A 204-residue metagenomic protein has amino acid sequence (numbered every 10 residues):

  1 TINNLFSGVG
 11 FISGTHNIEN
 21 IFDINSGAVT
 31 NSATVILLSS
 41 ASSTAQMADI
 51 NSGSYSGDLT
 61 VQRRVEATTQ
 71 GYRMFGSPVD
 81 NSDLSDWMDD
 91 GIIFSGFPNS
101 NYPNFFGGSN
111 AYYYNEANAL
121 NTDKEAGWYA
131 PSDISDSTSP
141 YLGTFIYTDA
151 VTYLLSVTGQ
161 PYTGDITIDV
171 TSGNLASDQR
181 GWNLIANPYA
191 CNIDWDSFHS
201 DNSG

Functional and structural regions predicted by a protein language model:
T1-S7, F11, H16-G204: N-terminal exported-region signature
